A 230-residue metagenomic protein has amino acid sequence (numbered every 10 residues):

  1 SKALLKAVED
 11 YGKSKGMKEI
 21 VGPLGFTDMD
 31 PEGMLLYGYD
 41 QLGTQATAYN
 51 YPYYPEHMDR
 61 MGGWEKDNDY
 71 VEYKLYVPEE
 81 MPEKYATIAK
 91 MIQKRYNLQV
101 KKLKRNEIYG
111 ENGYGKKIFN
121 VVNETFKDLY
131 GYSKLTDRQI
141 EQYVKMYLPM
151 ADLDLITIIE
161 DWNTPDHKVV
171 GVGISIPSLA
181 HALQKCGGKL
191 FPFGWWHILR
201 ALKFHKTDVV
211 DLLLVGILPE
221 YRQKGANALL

Functional and structural regions predicted by a protein language model:
S1-G12, V209, L213-I217, R222-L230: Conserved acetyl-CoA-binding loop-helix of GNAT-fold acetyltransferases
S1-L4, N50, Q139-I140, P149-A151 (+1 more regions): Short, glycine/acidic-rich beta->alpha junctions
L5, E9-K102: Acyl-donor-binding surface of acyltransferase catalytic domains
T44-A48, I108, S133, K224: Hydrophobic alpha-helical scaffolding
N50, G110-Y114, R222, A226: Conserved acidic
K102-I217: A conserved beta-strand-loop-helix scaffold within acyl/acetyltransferase catalytic domains
